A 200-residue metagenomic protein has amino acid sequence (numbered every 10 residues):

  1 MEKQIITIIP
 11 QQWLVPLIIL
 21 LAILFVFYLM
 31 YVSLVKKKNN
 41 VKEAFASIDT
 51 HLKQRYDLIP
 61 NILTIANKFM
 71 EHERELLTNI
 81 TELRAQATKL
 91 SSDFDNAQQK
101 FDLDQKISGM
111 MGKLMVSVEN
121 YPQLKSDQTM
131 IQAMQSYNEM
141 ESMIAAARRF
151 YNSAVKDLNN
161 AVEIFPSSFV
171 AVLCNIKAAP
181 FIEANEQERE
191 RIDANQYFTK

Functional and structural regions predicted by a protein language model:
E2-K200: A helix-centric hydrophobic-segment signal that preferentially recognizes long, alpha-helical stretches used
